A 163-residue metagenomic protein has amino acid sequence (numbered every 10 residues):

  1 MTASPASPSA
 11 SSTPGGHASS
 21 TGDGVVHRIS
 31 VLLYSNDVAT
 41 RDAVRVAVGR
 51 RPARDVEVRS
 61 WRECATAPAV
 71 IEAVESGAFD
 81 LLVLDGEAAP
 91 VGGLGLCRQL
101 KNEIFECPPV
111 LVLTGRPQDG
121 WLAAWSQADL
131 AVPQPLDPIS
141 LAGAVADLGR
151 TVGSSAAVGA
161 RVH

Functional and structural regions predicted by a protein language model:
H27-G49, L82: Conserved acidic segment of CheY-like receiver
A43, L136-V145: C-terminal output helix
E63-L81: Acidic, metal-coordinating helix/loop segments flanking the phosphotransfer/catalytic sites of two-component signaling
D80-K101: Conserved phosphotransfer microenvironments
L81, D129-V132, P138: Conserved phosphoryl-transfer motifs of two-component systems
I104-P109: His-Asp phosphorelay/catalytic-motif detector in bacterial-type signaling
G115-A131: Alpha4 helix (beta4-alpha4-beta5 surface) of REC/receiver domains from two-component response regulators
V152-H163: CheY-like receiver
